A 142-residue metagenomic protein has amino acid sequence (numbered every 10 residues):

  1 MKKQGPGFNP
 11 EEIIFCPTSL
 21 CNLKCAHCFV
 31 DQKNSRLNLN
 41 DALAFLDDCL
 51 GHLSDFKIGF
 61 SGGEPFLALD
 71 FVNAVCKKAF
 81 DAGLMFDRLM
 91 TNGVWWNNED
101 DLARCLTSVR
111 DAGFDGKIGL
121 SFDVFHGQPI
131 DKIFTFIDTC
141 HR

Functional and structural regions predicted by a protein language model:
M1-T91, W96-D101: Conserved alpha-helical substructure of the radical SAM core
L67-R142: Conserved AdoMet/S-adenosylmethionine-binding subsite of the radical SAM
